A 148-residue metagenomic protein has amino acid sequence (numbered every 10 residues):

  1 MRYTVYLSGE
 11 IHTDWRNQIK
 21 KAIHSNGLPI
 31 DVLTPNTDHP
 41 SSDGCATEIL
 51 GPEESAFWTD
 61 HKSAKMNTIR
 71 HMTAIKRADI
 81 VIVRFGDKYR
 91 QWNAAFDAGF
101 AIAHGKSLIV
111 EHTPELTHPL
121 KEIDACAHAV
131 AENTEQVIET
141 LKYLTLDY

Functional and structural regions predicted by a protein language model:
M1-Y148: Conserved catalytic or regulatory cores that recognize and/or transform ribose-phosphate-containing ligands
